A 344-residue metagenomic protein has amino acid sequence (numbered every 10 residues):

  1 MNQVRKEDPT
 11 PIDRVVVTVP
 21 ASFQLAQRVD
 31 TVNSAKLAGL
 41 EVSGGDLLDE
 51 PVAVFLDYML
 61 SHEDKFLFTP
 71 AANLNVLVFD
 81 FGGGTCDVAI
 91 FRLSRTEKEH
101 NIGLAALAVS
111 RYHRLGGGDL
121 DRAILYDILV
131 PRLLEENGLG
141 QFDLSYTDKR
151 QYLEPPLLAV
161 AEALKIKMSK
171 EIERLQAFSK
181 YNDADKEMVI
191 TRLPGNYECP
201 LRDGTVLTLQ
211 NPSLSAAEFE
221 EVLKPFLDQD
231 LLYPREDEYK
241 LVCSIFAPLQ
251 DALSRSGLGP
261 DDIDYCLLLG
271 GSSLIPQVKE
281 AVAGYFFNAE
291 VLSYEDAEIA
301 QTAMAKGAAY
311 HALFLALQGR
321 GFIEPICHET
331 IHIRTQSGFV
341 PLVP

Functional and structural regions predicted by a protein language model:
M1-V76, V160, I166-Y181: Nucleotide/phosphate-binding catalytic cleft detector across ATP-hydrolyzing and phosphate-transferring enzymes
V15-D30, L153, P260-V282, E295-Q301: Glycine-rich phosphate-binding loops at beta-strand->alpha-helix junctions
G39-A53, V282-G307: Conserved phosphate-binding/catalytic loops in two-lobed NTP-binding clefts
H62-L104, L268: Gly/Thr-rich phosphate-binding beta-strand-loop-beta motif of the actin/hexokinase/Hsp70
F91, L125-Y126, V130, L134 (+3 more regions): Short, well-ordered loop/turn and helix-capping segments at boundaries between secondary-structure elements and domains
T96-Y126: Short glycine-rich, Thr/Ser-proximal phosphate-binding strand/loop in the N-terminal lobe of ATP-dependent enzymes
G116-A281: Gly/charged contiguous loops adjacent to phosphate- or pyrophosphate-bearing nucleotide/cofactor binding elements
L134-A159, L164, E173, V291-P344: Acidic, glycine/GT-rich loop-and beta-edge segments that sit at the periphery of enzyme/chaperone cores
